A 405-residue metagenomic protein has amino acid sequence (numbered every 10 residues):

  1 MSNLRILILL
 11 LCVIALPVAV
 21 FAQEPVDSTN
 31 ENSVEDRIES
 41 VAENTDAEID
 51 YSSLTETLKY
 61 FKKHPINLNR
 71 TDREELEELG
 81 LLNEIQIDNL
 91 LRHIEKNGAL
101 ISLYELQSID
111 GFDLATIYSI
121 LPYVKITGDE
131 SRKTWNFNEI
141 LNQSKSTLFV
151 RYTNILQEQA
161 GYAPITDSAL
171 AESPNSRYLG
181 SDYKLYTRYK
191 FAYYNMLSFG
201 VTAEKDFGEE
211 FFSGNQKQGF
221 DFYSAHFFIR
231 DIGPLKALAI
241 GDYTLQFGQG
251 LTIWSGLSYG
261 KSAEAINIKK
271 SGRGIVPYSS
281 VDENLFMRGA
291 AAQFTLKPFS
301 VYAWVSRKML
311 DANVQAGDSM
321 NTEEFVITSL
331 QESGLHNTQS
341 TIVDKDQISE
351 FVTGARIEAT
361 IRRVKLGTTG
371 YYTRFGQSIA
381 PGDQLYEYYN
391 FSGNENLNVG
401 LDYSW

Functional and structural regions predicted by a protein language model:
M1-I8: Bacterial N-terminal signal peptides that target proteins for export
N3, P65-N67, A99-S102: Short, solvent-exposed coil/turn linker segments
I8-P17: Bacterial N-terminal signal peptides
V18-A22: Sec/Tat signal peptide C-region and signal peptidase I cleavage site
Q23-L81, I85-R92, T127-K133: Long, highly charged, low-complexity intrinsically disordered interaction regions that mediate electrostatic DNA/RNA
E78, I85, L91-R92, K96-A99 (+1 more regions): Outer-membrane beta-barrel channel domains
